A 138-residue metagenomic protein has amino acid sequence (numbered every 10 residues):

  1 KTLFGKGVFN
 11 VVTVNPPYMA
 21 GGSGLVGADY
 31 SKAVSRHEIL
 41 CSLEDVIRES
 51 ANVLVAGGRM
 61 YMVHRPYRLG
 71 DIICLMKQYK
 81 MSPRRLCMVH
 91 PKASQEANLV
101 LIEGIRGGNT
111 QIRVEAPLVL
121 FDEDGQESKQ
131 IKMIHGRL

Functional and structural regions predicted by a protein language model:
K1-F4: Short loop/turn elements that flank and shape the SAM/SAH-binding pocket of Class I
G7-V11, P16-D45: Mobile active-site "lid"/loop adjacent to the S-adenosyl-L-methionine
V8, G22-S23, E38, G57 (+3 more regions): Solvent-exposed, flexible loop/coil residues
M19, Y79, G107: Phosphate/oxyanion-binding loops and surfaces in catalytic or ligand/nucleic-acid-binding neighborhoods
K32, H37, C87, T110-I112 (+1 more regions): Flexible, active-site-adjacent loop/turn segments at secondary-structure boundaries
I39-A97, L101: Conserved Class I SAM-dependent methyltransferase catalytic core
E96-L138: SAM/dcSAM-binding transferase cores
